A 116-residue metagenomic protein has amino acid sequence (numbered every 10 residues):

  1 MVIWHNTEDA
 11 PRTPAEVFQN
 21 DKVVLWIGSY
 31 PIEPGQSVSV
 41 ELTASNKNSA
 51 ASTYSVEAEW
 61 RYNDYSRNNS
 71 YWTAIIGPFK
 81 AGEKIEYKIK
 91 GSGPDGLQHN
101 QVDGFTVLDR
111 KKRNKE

Functional and structural regions predicted by a protein language model:
M1-E116: Glycan-association/targeting regions that enable binding to alpha-glucans and other polysaccharides
